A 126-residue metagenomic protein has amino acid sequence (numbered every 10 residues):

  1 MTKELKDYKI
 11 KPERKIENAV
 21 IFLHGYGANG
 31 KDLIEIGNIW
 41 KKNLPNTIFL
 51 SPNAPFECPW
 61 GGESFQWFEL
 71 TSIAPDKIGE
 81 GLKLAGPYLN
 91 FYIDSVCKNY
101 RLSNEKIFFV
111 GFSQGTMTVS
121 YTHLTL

Functional and structural regions predicted by a protein language model:
K3-K106: Serine-hydrolase catalytic machinery in alpha/beta-hydrolase-like enzymes
I34, V119-Y121: Short, hydrophobic alpha-helix immediately C-terminal to the catalytic nucleophile
G111-G115: Gly/Ala-rich beta-loop-alpha elbow adjacent to hydrolase catalytic centers
T122-L126: Conserved small/polar residues in nucleotide/adenosyl-binding loops
